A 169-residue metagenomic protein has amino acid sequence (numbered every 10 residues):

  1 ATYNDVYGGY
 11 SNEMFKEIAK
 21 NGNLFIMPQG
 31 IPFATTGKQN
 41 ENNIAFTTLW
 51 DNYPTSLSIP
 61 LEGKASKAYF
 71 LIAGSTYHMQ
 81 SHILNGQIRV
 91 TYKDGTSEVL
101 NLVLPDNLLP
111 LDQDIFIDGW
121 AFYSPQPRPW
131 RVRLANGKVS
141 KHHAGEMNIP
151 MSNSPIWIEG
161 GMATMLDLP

Functional and structural regions predicted by a protein language model:
A1-P169: N-terminal/edge-of-domain interface segments
